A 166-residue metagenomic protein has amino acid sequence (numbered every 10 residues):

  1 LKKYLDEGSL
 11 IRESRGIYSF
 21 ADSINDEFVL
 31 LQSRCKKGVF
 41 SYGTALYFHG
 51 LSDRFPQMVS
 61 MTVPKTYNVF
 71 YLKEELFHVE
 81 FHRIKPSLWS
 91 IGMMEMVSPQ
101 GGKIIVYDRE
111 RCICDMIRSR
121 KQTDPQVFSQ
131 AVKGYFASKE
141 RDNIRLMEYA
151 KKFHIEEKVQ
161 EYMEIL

Functional and structural regions predicted by a protein language model:
L1-G8: Basic amphipathic alpha-helical segments that dock to polyanions
E13, I17-L166: Nucleic-acid-binding surface
